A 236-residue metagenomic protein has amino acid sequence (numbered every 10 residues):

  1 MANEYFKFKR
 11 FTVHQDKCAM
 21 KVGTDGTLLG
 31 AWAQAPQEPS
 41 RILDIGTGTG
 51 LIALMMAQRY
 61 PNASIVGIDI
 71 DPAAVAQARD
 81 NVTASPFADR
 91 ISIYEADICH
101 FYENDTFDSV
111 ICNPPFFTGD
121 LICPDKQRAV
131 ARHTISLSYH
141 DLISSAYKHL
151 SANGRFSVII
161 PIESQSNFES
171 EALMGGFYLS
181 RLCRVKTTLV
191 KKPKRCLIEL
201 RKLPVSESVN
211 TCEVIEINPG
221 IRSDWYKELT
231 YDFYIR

Functional and structural regions predicted by a protein language model:
A2-R41, T47-T49, L54, Q58 (+2 more regions): SAM-dependent Rossmann-like transferase core, predominantly class I methyltransferases with a strong bias toward
R10, P39, N62, A88-R90 (+2 more regions): A generic structural signal for alpha->beta connector loops
H14, V66, S92-Y94, S180-C183: General small-molecule cofactor/ligand-binding pocket signal
C18, V22, S136-P193: Conserved Class I SAM-dependent methyltransferase catalytic core
L29, N113, L142, L200: Residue-level signal for inorganic ion chemistry
A31-N104, S109-C112, T118-C123: Conserved SAM/SAH cofactor-binding pocket of Class I
P114-D141: Mobile active-site "lid"/loop adjacent to the S-adenosyl-L-methionine
V190-R236: SAM/dcSAM-binding transferase cores
